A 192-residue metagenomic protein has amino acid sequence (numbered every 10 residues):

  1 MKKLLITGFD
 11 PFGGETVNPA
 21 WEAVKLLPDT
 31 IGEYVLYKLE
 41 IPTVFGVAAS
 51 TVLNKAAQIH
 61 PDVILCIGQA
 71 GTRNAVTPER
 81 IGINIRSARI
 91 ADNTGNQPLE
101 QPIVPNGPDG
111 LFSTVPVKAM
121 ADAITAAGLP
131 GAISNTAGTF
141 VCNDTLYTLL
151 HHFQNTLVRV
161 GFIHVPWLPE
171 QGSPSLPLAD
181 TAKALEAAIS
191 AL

Functional and structural regions predicted by a protein language model:
M1-A137, H151-N155, S175-D180, I189-L192: N-terminal catalytic or cofactor-binding beta/alpha core of small enzyme domains
V141: Catalytic beta-strand/loop cores that center a nucleophilic Ser/Cys/Thr and support acyl-enzyme chemistry
D144-S190: Active-site-adjacent mobile loop/cap segments within catalytic or ligand-binding domains
